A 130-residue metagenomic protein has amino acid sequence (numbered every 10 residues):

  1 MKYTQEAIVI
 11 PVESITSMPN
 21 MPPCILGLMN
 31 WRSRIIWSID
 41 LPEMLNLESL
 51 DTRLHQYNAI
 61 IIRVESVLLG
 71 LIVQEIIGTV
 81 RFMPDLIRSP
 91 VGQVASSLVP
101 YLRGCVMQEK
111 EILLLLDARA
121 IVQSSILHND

Functional and structural regions predicted by a protein language model:
M1-D130: An acidic, low-aromatic, low-complexity terminal/linker signal
